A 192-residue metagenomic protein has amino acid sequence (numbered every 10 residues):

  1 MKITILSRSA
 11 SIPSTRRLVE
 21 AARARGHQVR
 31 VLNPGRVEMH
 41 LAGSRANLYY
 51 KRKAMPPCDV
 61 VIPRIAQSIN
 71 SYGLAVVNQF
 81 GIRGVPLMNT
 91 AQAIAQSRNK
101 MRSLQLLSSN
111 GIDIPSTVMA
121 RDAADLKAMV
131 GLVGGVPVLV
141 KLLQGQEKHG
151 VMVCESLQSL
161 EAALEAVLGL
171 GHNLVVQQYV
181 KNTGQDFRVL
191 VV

Functional and structural regions predicted by a protein language model:
M1-E20, V29, H40, Y49-P56 (+2 more regions): Active-site nucleotide/adenylate-binding loops and adjacent lid/helix of ATP-dependent enzymes
R25-G26, V31: N-terminal ordered "arm"
G35-P57, Q67-N70: Glycine-rich, highly charged phosphate/nucleotide-binding loops
I62-P63: Redox-cofactor binding/interface segments in oxidoreductases and associated redox assembly factors
A66-S68, Q144-G145: Short glycine-rich anion-binding loops that position phosphate/pyrophosphate groups of nucleotides and phosphorylated
N70-F80: Extended catalytic core of nucleotide-activated donor transferases of GT-like folds
R188: Short, surface-exposed charged micro-motifs
